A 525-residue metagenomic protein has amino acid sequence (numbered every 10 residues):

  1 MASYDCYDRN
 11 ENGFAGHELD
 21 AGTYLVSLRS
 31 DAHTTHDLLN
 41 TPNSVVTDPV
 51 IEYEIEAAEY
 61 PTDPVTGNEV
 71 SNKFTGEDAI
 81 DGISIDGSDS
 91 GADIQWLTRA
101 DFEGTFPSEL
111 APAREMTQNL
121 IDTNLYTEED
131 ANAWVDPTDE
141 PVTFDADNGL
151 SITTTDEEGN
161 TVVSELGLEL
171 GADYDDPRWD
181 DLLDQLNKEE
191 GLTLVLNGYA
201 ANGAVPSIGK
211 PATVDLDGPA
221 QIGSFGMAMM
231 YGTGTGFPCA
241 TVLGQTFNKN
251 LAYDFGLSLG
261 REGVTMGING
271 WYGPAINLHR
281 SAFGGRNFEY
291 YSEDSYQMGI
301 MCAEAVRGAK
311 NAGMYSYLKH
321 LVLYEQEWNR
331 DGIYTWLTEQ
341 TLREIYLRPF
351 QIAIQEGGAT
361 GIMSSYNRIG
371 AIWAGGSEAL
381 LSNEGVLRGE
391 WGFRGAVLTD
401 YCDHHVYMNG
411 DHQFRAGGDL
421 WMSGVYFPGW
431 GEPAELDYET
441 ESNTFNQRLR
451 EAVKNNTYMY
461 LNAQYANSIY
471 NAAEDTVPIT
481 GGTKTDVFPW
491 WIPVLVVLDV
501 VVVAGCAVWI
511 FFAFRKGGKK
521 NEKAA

Functional and structural regions predicted by a protein language model:
M1-G13, E18-T34, T66-A525: Glycoside hydrolase catalytic-domain context in secreted enzymes
T34-V70: Short beta-strand elements
